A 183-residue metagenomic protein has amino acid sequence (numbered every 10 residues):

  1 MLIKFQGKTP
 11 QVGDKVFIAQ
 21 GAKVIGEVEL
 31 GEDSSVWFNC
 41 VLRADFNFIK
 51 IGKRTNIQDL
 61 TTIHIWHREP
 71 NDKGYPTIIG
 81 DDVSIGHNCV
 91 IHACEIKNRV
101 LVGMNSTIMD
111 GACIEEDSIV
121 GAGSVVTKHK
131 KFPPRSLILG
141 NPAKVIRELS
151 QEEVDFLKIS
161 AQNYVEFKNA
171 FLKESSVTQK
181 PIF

Functional and structural regions predicted by a protein language model:
M1-K15, K130-S136, N141-F183: Terminal amphipathic alpha-helical/low-complexity segments used for targeting or macromolecular assembly
K4-P133, L137-I138, A143-V145: Structural signal for interior beta-strand "rungs" in well-ordered beta-sheet cores of soluble enzyme domains
